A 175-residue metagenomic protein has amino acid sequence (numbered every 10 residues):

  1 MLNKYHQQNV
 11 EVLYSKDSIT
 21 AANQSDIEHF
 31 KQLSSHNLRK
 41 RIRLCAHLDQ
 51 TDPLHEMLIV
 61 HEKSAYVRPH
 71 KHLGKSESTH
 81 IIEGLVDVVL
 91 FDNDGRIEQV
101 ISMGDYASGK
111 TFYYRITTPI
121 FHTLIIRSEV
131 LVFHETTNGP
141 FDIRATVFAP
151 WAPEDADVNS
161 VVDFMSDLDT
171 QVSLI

Functional and structural regions predicted by a protein language model:
M1-P53, Q99-Y106, V161-I175: A short, N-terminal "cap"/entry segment at the start of jelly-roll beta-barrel domains of the cupin/DSBH fold
T51-L54, E62-Y66, L85-D87, D94-R96: Short, charged/polar surface micro-motifs in flexible loops or helix N-caps
L58-K75, T118: Conserved short histidine dyad/triad with adjacent acidic residue
R68-H70, V88-L90, Y114-I116, H122-R127 (+1 more regions): Short beta-strand His + acidic residue motifs that chelate non-heme Fe in jelly-roll/DSBH and cupin folds
G74, D92-R115: Extended, positively charged loop/linker patches that create polyanion-binding surfaces
G74-D94: Glycine- and acidic-residue-biased ligand/ion/polar-headgroup-sensing regions
R96-V100, Y106-S108, T123-I175: Double-stranded beta-helix
